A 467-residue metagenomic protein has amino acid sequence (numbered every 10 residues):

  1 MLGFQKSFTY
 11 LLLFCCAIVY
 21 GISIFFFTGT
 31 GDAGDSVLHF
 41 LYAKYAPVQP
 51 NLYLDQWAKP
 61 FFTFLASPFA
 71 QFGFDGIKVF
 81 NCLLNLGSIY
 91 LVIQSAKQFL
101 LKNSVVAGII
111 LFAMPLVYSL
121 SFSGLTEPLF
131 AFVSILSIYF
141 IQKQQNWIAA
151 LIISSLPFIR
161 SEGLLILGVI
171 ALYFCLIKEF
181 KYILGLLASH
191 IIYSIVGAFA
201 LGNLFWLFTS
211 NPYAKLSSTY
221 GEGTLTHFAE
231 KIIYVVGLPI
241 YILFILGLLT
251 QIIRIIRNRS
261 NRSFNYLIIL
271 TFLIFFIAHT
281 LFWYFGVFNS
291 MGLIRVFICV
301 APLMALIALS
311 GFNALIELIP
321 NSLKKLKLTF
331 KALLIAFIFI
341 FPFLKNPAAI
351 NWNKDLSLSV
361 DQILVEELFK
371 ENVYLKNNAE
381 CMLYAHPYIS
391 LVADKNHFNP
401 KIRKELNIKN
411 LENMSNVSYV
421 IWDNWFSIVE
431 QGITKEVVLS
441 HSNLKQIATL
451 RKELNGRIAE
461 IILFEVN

Functional and structural regions predicted by a protein language model:
G3, S88-I93, Y234-I269, L273 (+1 more regions): Hydrophobic, aromatic-rich transmembrane alpha-helices and their immediate juxtamembrane boundary segments
T9-F14, V105-V106, L187-I191, L243 (+3 more regions): Signature aromatic-anchored transmembrane alpha helix within multi-pass, membrane-resident enzymes that catalyze glycan
G21-S23, L38, F180-G247, I274-H279: Membrane-lumen/periplasm interface segments of specific transmembrane helices in polyprenyl phosphate-linked
P47, A336-H397, K401-R403, E412: Membrane-embedded, lumen/periplasm-facing catalytic core of multi-pass transferases that use lipid-linked donors
Q56-F64, Q71-Y90, L120: Loop-to-helix entry region of an early transmembrane alpha helix in multi-pass inner-membrane enzymes
G76-F99, F132, L136, I252-R254: Transmembrane-helix motifs of polytopic, lipid-linked glycan transferases
F122-L129: Short acidic/glycine- and proline-prone juxtamembrane loop motifs at membrane-interface regions of multi-pass membrane
L156, L165, V287-I319: Hydrophobic/aromatic-rich transmembrane helices and adjacent perimembrane loops
